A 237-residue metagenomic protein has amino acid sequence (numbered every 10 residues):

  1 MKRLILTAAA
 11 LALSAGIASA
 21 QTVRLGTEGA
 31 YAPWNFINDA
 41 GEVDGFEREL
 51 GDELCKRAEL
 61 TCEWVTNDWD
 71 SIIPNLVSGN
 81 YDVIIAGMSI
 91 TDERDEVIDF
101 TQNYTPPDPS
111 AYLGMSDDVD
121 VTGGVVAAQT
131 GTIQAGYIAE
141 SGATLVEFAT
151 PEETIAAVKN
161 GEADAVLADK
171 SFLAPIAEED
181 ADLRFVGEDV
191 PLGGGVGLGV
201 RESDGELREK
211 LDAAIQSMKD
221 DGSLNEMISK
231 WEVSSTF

Functional and structural regions predicted by a protein language model:
Q21-M88: Extracytoplasmic small-molecule ligand-binding "clamshell" domains of the periplasmic binding protein/Venus flytrap
G29, P106-A111, A174-Q216, S234-F237: Periplasmic-binding protein-like
R48, W64-P74, T130-G131, V146-N160 (+1 more regions): Short helix-initiation/N-cap motifs at beta->coil->alpha
R48-R57, S116-D120, G124-V125, Q129-Q134 (+1 more regions): Extended ligand-binding regions for polar small-molecule ligands
T61, N67, I133, Y137-E153 (+2 more regions): Ligand-binding clefts/hinges and TM-proximal coupling segments of bilobed small-molecule sensing domains
S71, M88-E96, D164-L192: A ligand-binding cleft/hinge motif common to bilobed small-molecule-binding domains
I72-M88, D95-P107, V186-G187: Short beta-strand-centered segments that line the small-molecule binding cleft or hinge of alpha/beta clamshell
S89, F100-L145: A conserved helix-loop-strand patch within extracytoplasmic ligand-binding domains of the periplasmic binding
